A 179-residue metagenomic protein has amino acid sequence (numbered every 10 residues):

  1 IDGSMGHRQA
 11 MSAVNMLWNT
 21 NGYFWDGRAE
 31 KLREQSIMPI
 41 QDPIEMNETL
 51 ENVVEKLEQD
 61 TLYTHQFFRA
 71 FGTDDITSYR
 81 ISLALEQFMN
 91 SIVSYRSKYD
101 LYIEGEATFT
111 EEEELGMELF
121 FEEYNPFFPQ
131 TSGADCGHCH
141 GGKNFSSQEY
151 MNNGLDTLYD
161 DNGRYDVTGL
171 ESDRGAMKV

Functional and structural regions predicted by a protein language model:
I1-I37, D100-V179: Short glycine/threonine-rich turn/loop motifs
G6-S12, F24-E30, D42-E48, L57 (+1 more regions): Short, exposed beta-strand "edge-strand" segments with a Pro/Gly-rich flavor and a Y/T-containing core
P43-P126, G141-E149: Post-cleavage N-terminal segment of exported redox proteins
